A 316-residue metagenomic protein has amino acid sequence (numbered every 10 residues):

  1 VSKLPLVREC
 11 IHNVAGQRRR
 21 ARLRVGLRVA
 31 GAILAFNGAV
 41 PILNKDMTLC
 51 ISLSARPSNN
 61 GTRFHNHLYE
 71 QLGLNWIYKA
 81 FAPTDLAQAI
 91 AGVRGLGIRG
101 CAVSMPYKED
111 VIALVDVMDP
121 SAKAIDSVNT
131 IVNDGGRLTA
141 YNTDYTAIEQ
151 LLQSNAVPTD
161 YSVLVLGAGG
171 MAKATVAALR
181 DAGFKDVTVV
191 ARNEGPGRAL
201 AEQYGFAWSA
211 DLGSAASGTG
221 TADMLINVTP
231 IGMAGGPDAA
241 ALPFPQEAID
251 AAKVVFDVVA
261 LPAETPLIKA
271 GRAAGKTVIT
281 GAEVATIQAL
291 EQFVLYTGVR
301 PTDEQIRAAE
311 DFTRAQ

Functional and structural regions predicted by a protein language model:
I42-N155, P262-E264: Phosphate/diphosphate ligand-binding glycine-rich loop within oxidoreductases
Q153-P158, E247-A248: Glycine-rich helix-loop-beta junction characteristic of Rossmann-like nucleotide cofactor-binding loops
Y161-R180: Glycine-rich adenosine-cofactor-binding loop
D181-D186, K276: Conserved S-adenosyl-L-methionine
F184-Y204: NAD(P)-binding Rossmann-fold cofactor-contacting core
F206-V278: Rossmann-like adenosine-cofactor binding region
V258-Q316: Adenosine-phosphate binding glycine-rich loop
